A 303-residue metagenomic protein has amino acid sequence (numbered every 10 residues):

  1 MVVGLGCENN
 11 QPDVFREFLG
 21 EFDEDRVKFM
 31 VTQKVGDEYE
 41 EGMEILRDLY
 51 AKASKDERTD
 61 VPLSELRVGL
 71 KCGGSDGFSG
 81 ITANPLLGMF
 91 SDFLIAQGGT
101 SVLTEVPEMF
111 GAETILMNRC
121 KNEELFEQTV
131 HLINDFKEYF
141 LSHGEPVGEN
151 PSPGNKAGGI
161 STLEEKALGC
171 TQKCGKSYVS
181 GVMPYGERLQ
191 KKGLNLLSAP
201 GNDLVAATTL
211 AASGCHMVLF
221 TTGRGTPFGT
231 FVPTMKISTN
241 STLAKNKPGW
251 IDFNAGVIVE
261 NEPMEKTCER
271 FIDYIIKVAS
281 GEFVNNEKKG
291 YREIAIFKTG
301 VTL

Functional and structural regions predicted by a protein language model:
M1-M217, R224-L303: Metallocofactor- and cofactor-centric catalytic cores in central/energy metabolism, strongly enriched
